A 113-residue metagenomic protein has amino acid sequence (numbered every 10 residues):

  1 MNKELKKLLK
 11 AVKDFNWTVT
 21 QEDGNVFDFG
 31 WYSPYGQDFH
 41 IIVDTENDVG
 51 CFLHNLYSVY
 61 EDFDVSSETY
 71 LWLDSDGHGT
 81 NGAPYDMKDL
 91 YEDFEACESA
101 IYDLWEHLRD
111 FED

Functional and structural regions predicted by a protein language model:
M1-W17, Y70-W72: Charge-rich, low-complexity N-terminal segments
N2, D48-D113: Intrinsically disordered, low-complexity regulatory regions enriched in serine/threonine/proline and acidic residues
K13-V65: Amphipathic, interaction-prone secondary-structure segments
